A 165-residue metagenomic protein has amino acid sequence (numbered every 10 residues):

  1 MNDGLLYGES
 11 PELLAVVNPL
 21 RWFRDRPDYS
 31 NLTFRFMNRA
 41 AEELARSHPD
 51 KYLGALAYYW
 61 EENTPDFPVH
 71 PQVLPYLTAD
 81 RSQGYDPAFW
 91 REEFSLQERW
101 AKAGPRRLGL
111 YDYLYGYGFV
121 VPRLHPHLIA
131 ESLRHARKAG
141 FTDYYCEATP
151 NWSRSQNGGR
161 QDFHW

Functional and structural regions predicted by a protein language model:
M1-W165: Catalytic-core regions of glycoside hydrolase
